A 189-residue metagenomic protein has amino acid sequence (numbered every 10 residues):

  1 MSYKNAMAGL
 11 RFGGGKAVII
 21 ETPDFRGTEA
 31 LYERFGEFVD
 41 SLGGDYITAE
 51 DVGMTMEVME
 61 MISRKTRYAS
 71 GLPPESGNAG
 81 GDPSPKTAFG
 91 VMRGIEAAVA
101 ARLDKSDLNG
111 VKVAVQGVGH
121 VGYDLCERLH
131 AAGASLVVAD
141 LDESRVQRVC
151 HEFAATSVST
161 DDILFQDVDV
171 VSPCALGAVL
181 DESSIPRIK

Functional and structural regions predicted by a protein language model:
M1-G77: N-terminal ligand-binding/catalytic initiation module
N5, H120-L125, A178-D181: Short glycine/serine/threonine-rich phosphate/pyrophosphate-binding segments that cradle anionic phosphate groups
E21-P23, T28, H120-E127, I185: Short glycine/threonine-rich loop-to-helix capping motif typified by GTGT followed within a few residues by an Asp-Pro
F25-E29, E33, V52-M56, G81 (+4 more regions): Electropositive phosphate-/nucleotide-binding environments in soluble metabolic enzymes
Y32, G36, M59, C126 (+2 more regions): Short amphipathic alpha-helical segments and helix-helix/interface helices
Y46-E50, S70-P73, V138-D140, S159 (+1 more regions): General beta-strand structural signal in soluble alpha/beta enzymes
D82-V170: Glycine-rich phosphate/diphosphate-binding loop of Rossmann-like nucleotide-binding domains
D161-V168, G177-K189: Rossmann-fold NAD(P) dinucleotide-binding segment
